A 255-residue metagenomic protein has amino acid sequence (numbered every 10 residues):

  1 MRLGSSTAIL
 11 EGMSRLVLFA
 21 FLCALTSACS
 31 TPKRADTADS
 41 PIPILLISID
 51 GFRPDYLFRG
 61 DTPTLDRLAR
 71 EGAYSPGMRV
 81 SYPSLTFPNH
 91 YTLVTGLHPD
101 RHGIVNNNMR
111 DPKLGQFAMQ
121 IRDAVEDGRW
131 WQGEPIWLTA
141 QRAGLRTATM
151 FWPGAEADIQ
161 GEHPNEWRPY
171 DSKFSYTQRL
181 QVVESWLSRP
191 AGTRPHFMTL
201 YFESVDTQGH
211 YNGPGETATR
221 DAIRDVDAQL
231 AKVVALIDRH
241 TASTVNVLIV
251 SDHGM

Functional and structural regions predicted by a protein language model:
S14-A20: Sec-dependent signal peptide recognition, specifically the positively charged N-region followed immediately by
T26-A28: C-terminal motif of bacterial Sec signal peptides marking the signal peptidase cleavage site
T31-A73: Active-site-proximal N-terminal segment of extracellular/periplasmic enzymes that hydrolyze or transfer
S40-I44, E71-Y74, A143-A148, G192-M198 (+1 more regions): Loop/turn elements at helix/coil->beta-strand transitions in domains of secreted/extracellular proteins
L46, T64, D225-M255: Metal-dependent active-site segment of extracytoplasmic phospho-/sulfohydrolases and closely related
D55-H102: Short, structured active-site-proximal loop/turn typified by the sulfatase FGly-forming signature C/S-X-P-X-R
L97-P214, A222: His/Asp/Glu-rich, glycine-adjacent segments that coordinate divalent cations and/or stabilize oxyanion chemistry on
